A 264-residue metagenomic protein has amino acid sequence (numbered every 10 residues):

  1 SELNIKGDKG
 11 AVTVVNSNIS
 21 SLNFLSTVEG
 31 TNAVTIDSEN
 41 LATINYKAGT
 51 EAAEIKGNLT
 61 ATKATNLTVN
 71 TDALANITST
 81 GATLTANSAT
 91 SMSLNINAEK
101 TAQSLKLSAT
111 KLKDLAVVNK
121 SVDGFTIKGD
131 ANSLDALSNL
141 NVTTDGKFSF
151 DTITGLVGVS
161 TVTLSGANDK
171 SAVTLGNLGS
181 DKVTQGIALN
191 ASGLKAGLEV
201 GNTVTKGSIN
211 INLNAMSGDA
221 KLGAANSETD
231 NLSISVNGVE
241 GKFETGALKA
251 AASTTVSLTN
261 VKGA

Functional and structural regions predicted by a protein language model:
S1-A264: Solvent-exposed, low-complexity segments and loops of surface/extracellular structural proteins
